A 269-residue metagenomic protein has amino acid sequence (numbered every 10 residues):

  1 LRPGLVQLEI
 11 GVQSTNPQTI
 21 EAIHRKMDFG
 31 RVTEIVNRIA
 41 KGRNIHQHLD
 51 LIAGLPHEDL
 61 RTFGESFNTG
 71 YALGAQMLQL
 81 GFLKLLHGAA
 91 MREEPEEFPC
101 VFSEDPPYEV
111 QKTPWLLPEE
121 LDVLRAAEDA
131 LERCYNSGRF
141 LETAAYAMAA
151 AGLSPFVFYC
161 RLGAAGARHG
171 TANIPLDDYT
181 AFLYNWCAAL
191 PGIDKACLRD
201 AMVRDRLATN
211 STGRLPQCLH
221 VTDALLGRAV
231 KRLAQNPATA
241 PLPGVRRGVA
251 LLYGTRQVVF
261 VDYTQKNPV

Functional and structural regions predicted by a protein language model:
L1-D105, Q111-P114: Conserved non-cysteine loop/helix-boundary elements of the Radical SAM core domain that shape
V6-Q18, I45-L51, G74-M77, Y108-L121 (+2 more regions): Short flexible/disordered coil segments
T15, M27, E58, L116-E119 (+3 more regions): Short coil/turn linker and secondary-structure boundary residues
Q18, G30, E34, R61 (+4 more regions): Generic alpha-helical secondary structure signal
T33-R43, G64-L73, V101-V110, A130-A144 (+1 more regions): A short, terminal or domain-edge coil/loop segment
G70-M77, G81-L176: Contiguous mid-protein beta-loop-alpha structural module that forms a pocket-lining wall or clamp of enzyme active
D129-V269: Radical SAM enzyme core and accessory elements
